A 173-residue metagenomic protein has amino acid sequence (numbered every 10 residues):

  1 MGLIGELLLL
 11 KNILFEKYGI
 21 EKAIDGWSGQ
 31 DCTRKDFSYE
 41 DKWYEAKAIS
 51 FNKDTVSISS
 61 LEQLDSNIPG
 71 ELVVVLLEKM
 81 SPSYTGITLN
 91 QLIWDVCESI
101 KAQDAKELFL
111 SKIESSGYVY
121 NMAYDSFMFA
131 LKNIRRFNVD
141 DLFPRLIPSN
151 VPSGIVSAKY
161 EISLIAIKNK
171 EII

Functional and structural regions predicted by a protein language model:
M1-C32, S50-I173: Nucleic-acid endonuclease domains
I13, F37-S50: Conserved catalytic cores of phosphodiester-cleaving nucleases, focusing on short active-site segments
